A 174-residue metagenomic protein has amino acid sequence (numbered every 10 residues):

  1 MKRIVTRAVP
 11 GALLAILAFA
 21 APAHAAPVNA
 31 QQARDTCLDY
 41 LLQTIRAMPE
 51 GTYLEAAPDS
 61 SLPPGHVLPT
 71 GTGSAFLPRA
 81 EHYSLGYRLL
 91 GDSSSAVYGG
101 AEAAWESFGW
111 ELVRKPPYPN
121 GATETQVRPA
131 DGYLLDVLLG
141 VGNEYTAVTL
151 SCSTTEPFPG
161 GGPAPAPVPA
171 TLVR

Functional and structural regions predicted by a protein language model:
K2-I4, F19-L77: N-terminal leader/targeting segments
V9-A20: Bacterial N-terminal signal peptides
P10, V97-E102, V173-R174: Charge-rich, low-complexity terminal tails
H24-Q32, T70-A103: Terminal, regulation- and interaction-focused segments at domain boundaries
R34-A47, D131-R174: Extracellularly exposed regions in secreted/surface proteins, prominently low-complexity, repeat-rich
P63-Y83, A122-Y133: Secretory pathway targeting signatures of secreted, lumenal, and periplasmic proteins
G86, D92-P157: Extracytosolic low-complexity repeat regions of secreted or lipid-anchored proteins
